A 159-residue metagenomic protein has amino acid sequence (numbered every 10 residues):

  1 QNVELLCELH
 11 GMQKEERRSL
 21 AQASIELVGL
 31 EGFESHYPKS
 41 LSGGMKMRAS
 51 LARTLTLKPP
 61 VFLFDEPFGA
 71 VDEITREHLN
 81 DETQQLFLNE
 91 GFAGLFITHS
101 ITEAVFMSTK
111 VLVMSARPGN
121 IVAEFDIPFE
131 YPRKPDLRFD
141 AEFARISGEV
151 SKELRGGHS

Functional and structural regions predicted by a protein language model:
E4, E8, E15-G32, Q85: Conserved ABC ATPase "signature" region
Y37-L41, M45: Conserved ABC ATPase signature
T56-P60: A short, proline-enriched helix->beta-strand linker immediately N-terminal to the Walker B motif in ABC-type P-loop
F62-D65: Catalytic Walker B motif of ABC-type/P-loop ATPase nucleotide-binding domains
R76-E90: Helical segment within the ABC ATPase nucleotide-binding domain
G91-I97: Conserved H-loop
A116-I146: Conserved beta-strand-loop-alpha-helix hinge in the C-terminal portion of ABC ATPase nucleotide-binding domains
